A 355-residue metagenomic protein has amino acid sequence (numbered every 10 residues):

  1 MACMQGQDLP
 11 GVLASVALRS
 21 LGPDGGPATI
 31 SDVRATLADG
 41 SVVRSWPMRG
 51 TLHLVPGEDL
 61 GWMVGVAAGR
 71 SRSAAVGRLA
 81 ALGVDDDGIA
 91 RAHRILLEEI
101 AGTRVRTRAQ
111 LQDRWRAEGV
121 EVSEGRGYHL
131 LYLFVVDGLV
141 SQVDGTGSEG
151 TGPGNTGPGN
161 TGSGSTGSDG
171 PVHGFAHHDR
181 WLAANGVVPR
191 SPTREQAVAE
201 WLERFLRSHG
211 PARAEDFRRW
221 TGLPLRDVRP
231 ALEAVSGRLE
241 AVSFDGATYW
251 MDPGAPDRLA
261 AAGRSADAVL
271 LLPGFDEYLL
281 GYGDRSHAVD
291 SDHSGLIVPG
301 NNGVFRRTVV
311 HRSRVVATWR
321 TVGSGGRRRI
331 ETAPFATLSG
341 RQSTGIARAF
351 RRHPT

Functional and structural regions predicted by a protein language model:
M1-A109, D113-S123, S291, R329: Phosphate-backbone binding and catalysis cores of DNA-processing enzymes
P27-A35, E121-V135, L225-L232: Short amphipathic alpha-helical interaction segments
A38-P47, T51-L52, V136-G145, S236-F244 (+1 more regions): A short, conserved structural fragment
G88-R104, R194-G210, L232: Positively charged, polyanion-binding regions of nucleic-acid-associated proteins
T146-P171: Intrinsically disordered, low-complexity terminal tails and inter-domain linkers enriched for S/T/G/P/D/E
G210-A260: Anionic-ligand-binding alpha/beta catalytic cores of soluble enzymes and soluble regulatory domains that recognize
R238-S294: Non-catalytic regulatory appendages
S291-T355: Glycine-rich, small/acidic residue-mixed loop/short-helix segments
